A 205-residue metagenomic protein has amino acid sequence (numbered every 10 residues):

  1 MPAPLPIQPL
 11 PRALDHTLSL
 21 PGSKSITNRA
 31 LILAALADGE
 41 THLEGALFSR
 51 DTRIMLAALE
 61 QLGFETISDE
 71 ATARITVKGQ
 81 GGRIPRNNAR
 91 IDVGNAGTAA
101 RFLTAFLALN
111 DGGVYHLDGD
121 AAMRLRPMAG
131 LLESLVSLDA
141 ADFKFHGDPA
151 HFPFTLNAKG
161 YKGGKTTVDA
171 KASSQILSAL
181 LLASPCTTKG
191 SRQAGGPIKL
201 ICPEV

Functional and structural regions predicted by a protein language model:
M1-V205: Structural preference for solvent-exposed beta-strand-turn elements and adjacent flexible terminal/loop segments within
